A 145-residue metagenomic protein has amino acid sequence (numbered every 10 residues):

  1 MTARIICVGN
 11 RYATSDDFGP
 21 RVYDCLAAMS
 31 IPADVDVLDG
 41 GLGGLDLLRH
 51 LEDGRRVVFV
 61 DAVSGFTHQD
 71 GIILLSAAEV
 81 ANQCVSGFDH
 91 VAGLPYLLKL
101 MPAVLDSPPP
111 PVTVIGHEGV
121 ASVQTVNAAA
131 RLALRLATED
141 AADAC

Functional and structural regions predicted by a protein language model:
M1-C145: N-terminal catalytic or cofactor-binding beta/alpha core of small enzyme domains
